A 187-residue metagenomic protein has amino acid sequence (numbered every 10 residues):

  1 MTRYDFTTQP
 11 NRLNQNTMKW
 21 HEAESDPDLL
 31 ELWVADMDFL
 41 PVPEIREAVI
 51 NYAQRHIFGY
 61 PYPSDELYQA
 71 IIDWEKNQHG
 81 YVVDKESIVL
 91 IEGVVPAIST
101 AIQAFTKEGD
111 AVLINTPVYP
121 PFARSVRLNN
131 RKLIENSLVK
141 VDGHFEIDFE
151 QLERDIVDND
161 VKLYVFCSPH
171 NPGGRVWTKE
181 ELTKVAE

Functional and structural regions predicted by a protein language model:
M1-T7, S137, D142: Acidic/glycine-enriched edge-of-secondary-structure segments
T2-G93, T100: N-terminal small-domain helix-loop-helix segment of the aminotransferase-like
F58-E187: Conserved core of the PLP fold type I
